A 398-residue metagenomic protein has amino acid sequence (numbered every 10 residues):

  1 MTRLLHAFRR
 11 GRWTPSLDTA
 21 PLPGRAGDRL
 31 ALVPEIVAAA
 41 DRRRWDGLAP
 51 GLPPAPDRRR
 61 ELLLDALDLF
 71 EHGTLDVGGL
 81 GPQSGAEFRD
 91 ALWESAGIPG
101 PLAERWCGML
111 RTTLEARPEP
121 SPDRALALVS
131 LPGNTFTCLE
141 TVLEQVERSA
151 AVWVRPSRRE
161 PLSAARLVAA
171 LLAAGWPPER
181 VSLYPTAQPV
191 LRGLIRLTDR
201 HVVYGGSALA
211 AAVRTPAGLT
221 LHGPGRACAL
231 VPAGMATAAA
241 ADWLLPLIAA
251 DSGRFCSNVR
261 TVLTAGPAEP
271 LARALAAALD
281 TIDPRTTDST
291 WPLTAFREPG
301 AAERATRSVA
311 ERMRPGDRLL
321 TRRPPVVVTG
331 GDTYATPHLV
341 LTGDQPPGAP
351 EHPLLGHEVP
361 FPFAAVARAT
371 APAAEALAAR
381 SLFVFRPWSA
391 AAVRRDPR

Functional and structural regions predicted by a protein language model:
M1-P122: N-terminal Rossmann-like NAD(P)+-binding subdomain of aldehyde/semialdehyde dehydrogenases
P21-A38, R42, G47, P54-D68 (+8 more regions): Conserved C-terminal structural/oligomerization subdomain of aldehyde/semialdehyde dehydrogenase
R25-R29, L194-R196, G223-G225, F255-N258 (+3 more regions): Short glycine-enriched loop/turn motifs at secondary-structure junctions
C107-G108, T112, R180, A369-A373: A short, well-structured beta->alpha microelement
T112-A249: Rossmann-like NAD(P) dinucleotide-binding subdomain of oxidoreductase/dehydrogenase enzymes
L162-S163, A210-A211, E269-L271, A390-D396: Short, charged/polar "capping" segments at the starts of alpha-helices and the immediately preceding loops
A173-P177, D199-R200, L209-G348: ALDH superfamily catalytic-core signature
